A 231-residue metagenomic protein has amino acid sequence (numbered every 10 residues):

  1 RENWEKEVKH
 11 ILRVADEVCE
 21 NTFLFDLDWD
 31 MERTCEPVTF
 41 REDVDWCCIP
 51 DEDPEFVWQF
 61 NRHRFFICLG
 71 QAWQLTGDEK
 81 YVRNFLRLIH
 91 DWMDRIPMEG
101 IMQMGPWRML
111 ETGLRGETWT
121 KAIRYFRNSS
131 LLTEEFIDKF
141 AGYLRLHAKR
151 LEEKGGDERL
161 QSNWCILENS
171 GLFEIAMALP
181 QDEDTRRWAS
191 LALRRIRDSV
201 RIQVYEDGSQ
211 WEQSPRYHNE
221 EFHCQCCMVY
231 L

Functional and structural regions predicted by a protein language model:
R1-C48, E52-F60: Extended, charge-enriched "interface" segments that sit outside catalytic cores
P37-V38, D43-W46, E52-L231: Aromatic-lined, polymer-binding surfaces characteristic of secreted/periplasmic polysaccharide-degrading enzymes
